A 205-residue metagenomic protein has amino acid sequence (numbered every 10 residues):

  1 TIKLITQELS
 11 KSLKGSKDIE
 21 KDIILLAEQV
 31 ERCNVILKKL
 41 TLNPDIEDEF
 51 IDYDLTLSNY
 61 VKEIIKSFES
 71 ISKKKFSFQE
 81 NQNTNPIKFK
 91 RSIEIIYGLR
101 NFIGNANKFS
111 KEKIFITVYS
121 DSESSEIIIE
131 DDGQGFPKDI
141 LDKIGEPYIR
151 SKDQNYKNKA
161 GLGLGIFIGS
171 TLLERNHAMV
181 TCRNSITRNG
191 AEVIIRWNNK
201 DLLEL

Functional and structural regions predicted by a protein language model:
I2-E8, S12, K17-N81: Conserved DHp (HisKA) dimerization/phosphotransfer helix of two-component histidine kinases, i.e., the long coiled-coil
Y97-N101, N105-K108: Conserved polar catalytic motif of the HATPase_c/GHKL fold
E112, A178-M179: Conserved glycine-rich
K113-E123: Short beta-strand/loop element within the Bergerat-fold HATPase_c
D131: Acidic ATP/Mg2+-coordinating residue in the GHKL
F136-I149: Short conserved segment of the HATPase_c
N158-I168: Glycine-rich phosphate-binding loop
I168-H177: Conserved glycine-/histidine-rich ATP-lid loop and adjacent helix of the Bergerat-fold HATPase_c
